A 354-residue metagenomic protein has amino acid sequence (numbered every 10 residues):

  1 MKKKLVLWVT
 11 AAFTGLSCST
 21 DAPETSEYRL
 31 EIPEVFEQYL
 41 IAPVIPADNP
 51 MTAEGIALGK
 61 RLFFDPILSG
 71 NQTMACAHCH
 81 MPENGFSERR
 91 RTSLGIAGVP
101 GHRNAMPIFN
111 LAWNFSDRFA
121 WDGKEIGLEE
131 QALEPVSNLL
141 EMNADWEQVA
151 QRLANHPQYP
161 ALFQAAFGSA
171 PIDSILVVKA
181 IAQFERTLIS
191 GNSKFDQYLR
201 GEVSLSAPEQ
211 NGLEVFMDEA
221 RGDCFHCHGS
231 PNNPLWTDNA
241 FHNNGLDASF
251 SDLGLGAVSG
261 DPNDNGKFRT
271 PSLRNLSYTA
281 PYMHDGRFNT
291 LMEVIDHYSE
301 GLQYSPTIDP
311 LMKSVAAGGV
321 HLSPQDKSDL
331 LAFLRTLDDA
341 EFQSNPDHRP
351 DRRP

Functional and structural regions predicted by a protein language model:
M1-K3, N232, D326: Generic cytosolic/nucleocytoplasmic N-terminal low-complexity/intrinsically disordered segments
K2-A11: Sec-dependent signal peptide recognition, specifically the positively charged N-region followed immediately by
L7-W8, A53, V149-L153: Alpha-helical interaction segments
G15-S17: C-terminal motif of bacterial Sec signal peptides marking the signal peptidase cleavage site
A22-E134, D196-P310, Q343-P354: Short glycine/threonine-rich turn/loop motifs
Q72-A75, N104, K124, D145 (+3 more regions): Generic hydrophobic, aliphatic-rich segments that mediate packing or membrane embedding
L139-N143: A gly/proline- and charged-residue-enriched helix-loop-helix capping module
W146-A165, S169-G191, S277, R287-P354: C-terminal capping alpha-helices of c-type cytochrome domains
